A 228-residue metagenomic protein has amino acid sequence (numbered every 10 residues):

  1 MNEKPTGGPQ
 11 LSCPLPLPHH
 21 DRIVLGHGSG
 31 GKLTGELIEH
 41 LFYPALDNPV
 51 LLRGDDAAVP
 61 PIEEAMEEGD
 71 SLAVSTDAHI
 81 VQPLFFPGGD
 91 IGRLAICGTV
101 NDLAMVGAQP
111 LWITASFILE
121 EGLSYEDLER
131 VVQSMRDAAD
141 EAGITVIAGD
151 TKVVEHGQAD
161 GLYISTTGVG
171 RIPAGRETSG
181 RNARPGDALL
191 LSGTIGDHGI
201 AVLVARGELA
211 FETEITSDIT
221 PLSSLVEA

Functional and structural regions predicted by a protein language model:
N2-A228: Helix-biased detector of long, well-ordered alpha-helical tracts
